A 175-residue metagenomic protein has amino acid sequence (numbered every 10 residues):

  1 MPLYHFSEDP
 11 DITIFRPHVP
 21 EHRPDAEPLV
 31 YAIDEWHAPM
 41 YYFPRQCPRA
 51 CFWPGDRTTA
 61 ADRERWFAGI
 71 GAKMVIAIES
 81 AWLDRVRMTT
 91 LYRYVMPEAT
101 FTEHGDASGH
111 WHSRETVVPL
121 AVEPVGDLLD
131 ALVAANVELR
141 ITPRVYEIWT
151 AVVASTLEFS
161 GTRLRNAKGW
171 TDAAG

Functional and structural regions predicted by a protein language model:
M1-E27, P44: ADP-ribose/NAD+-binding catalytic cleft of ART/PARP-like enzymes
M1-P2, D11, A38-P39, M88-T90 (+1 more regions): A general marker of short, structured functional hotspots
P2-Y4, V30, L91-Y94: A broad, low-specificity signal marking well-ordered, structured residues that form hydrophobic/aromatic
H5, H18, H22, H37 (+2 more regions): Histidine (H) residue identity feature
H5-D11, D34, M96-T100: Short, flexible beta-strand-to-coil junctions
E21-R23, V30, W82-V86: A general structural signal for short secondary-structure junctions and capping/turn motifs
P24-C47: Extended catalytic/binding region for NAD+/ADP-ribose chemistry, centered on the ART fold
R45-G175: Conserved NAD+-utilizing ADP-ribose enzyme module
